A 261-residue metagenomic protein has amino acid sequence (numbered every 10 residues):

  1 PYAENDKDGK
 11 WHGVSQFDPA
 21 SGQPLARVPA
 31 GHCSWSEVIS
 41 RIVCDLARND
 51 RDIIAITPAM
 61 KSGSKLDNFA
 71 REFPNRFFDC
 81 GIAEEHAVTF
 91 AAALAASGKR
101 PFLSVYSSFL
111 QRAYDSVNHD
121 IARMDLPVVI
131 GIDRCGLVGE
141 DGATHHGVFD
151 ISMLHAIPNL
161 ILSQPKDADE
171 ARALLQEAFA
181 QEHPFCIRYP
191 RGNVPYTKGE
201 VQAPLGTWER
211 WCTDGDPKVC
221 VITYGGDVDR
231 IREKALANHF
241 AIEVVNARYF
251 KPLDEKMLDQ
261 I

Functional and structural regions predicted by a protein language model:
P1-A173, E177-H183, N193: Thiamine diphosphate
D45, E209-D214: Short boundary motifs at domain starts and secondary-structure transition points
I54-T57, P217-Y224: Short hydrophobic beta-strand segments
K65, C220-I222, R230: C-terminal accessory/binding modules appended to enzymatic or scaffolding proteins
D79-C80, E84, G226-I261: Generic long, charged, amphipathic alpha-helical segments
H146-G147, A203-P204, K256-D259: Charged helix-capping and loop-helix junction motifs
I187: Active-site-adjacent helical/loop segments in soluble small-molecule enzymes
N193-W211: Aromatic-enriched
